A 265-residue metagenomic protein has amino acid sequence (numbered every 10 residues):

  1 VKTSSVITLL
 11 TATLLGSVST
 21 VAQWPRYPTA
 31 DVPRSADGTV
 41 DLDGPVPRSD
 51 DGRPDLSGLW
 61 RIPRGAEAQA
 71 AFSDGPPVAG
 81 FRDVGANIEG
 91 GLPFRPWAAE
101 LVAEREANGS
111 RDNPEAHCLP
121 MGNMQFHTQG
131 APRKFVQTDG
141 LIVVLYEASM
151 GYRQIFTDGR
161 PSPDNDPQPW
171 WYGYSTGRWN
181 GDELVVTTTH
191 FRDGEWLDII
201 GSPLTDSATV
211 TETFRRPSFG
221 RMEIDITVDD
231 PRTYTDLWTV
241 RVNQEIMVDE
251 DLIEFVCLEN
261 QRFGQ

Functional and structural regions predicted by a protein language model:
V1-S5: Positively charged n-region of N-terminal signal peptides that target proteins for export
T8-S17: Bacterial N-terminal signal peptides
V21-Q265: PEST-like low-complexity, intrinsically disordered acidic/proline/serine-rich tracts that flank trafficking/processing
